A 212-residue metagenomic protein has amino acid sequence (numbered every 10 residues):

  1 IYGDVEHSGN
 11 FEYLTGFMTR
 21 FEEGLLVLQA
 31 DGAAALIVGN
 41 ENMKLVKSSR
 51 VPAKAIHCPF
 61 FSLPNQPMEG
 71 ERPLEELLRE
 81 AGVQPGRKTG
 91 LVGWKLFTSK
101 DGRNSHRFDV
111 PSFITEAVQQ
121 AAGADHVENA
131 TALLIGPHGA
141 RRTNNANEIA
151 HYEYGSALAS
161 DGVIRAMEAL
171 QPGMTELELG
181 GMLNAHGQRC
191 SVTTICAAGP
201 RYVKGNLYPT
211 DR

Functional and structural regions predicted by a protein language model:
I1-R72, E76: N-terminal accessory/capping or targeting/presequence segment of soluble
Y2, V92, A197-G199: Generic beta-strand/beta-sheet core signal
E6-N10, K44, F97-S99, Y202-G205: Flexible loop/turn segments at secondary-structure boundaries
F11-G16, R141-E148, P209: Charged, often glycine-rich, active-site loop that binds/positions anionic groups
M18-E22, V27-D31, V83-K88, P111-A121 (+1 more regions): Acidic/histidine-enriched ion/cofactor-binding microenvironments in catalytic or ligand-binding pockets
I37, I56, G90, I195-A197: Residues in well-ordered beta-strands of folded domains
N65-S191: Flexible, acidic/His-enriched mid-domain "rim/lid" segments that flank
G180-R212: Acidic, glycine-rich loop-and-beta core segments that form the ion-binding/anion-interacting portion of active sites
